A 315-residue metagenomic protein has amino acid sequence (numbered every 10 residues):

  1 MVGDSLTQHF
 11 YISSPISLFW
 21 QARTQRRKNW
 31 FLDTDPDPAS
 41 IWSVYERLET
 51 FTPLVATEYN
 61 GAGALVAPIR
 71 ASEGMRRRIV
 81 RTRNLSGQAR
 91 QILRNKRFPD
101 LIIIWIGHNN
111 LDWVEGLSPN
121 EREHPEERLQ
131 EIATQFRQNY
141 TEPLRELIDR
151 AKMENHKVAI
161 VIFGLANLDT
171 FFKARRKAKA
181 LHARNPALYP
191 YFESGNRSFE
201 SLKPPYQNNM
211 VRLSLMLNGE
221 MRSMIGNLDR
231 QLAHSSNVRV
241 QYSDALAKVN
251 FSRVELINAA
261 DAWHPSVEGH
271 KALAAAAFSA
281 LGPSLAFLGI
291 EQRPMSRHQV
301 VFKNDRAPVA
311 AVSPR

Functional and structural regions predicted by a protein language model:
M1-F10, A56-G61, D100-W105, N110-D112 (+2 more regions): Structural recognition of the beta-strand scaffold that forms the well-ordered cores of secreted hydrolase catalytic
V2-I16, G164-L188: Short, solvent-exposed beta-strand-terminating loops
F10-I16, A71, W113-S118, F172-R176 (+2 more regions): Short, solvent-exposed loop/turn and secondary-structure capping segments
S17-R145: Conserved SGNH/GDSL esterase-like catalytic core that processes O-acyl groups on lipids and polysaccharides
F31-D35, P204-R212, I257-V267: Active-site rim elements
R150-V158: A short helix->loop->beta-strand "cap" motif at the edges of active sites that frequently abuts
F171-Q241, V267: Substrate-gating cap/lid alpha-helix
I257-R315: Histidine-centered active-site loop/cap adjacent to the catalytic His in serine esterases/O-acetyl transfer systems
